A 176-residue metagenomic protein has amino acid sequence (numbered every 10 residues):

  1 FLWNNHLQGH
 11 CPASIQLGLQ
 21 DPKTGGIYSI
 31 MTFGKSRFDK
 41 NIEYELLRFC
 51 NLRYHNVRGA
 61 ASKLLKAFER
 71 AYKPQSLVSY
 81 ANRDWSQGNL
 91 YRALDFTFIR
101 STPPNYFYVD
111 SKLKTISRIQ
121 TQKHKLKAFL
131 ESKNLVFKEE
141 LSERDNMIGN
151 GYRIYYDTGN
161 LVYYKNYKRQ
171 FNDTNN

Functional and structural regions predicted by a protein language model:
F1-Y106, L113-I116, N146-R169: A conserved beta-strand-loop-helix scaffold within acyl/acetyltransferase catalytic domains
S101-N146: Short, hydrophobic/π-rich interface segment
R169-N176: Intrinsically disordered, low-complexity and often Lys/Arg-enriched segments
